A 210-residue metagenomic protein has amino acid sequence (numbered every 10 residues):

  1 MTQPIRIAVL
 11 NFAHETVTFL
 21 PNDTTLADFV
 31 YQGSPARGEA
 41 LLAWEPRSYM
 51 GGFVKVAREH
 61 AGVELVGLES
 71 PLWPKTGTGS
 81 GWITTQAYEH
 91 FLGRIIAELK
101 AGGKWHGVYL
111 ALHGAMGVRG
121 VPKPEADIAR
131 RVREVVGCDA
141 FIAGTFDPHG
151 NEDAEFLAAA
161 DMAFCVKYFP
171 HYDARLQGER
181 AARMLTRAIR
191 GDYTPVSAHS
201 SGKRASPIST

Functional and structural regions predicted by a protein language model:
T2-H60: N-terminal amphipathic/basic leader segments beginning at the initiator methionine
A8, A13-E15, P21, G79-Y88 (+1 more regions): Active-site histidine-anchored catalytic micro-motif
L20-D23, E59-L68, A158-D161, T194-S200: Short, compositionally biased low-complexity segments
R47-M50, L92, I96, A129 (+1 more regions): Short, hydrophobic/amphipathic alpha-helical packing segments that form internal helix faces or helix-helix interfaces
G52-V66, K104, V135-C138: A structural motif corresponding to the C-terminal end of an alpha-helix and its immediate exit/capping segment
F53, F91-K104: Short, charged beta->alpha transition segments
G67-F91: Charged, often glycine-rich, active-site loop that binds/positions anionic groups
I189-T210: Internal, active-site/partner-interface "lid" segment
